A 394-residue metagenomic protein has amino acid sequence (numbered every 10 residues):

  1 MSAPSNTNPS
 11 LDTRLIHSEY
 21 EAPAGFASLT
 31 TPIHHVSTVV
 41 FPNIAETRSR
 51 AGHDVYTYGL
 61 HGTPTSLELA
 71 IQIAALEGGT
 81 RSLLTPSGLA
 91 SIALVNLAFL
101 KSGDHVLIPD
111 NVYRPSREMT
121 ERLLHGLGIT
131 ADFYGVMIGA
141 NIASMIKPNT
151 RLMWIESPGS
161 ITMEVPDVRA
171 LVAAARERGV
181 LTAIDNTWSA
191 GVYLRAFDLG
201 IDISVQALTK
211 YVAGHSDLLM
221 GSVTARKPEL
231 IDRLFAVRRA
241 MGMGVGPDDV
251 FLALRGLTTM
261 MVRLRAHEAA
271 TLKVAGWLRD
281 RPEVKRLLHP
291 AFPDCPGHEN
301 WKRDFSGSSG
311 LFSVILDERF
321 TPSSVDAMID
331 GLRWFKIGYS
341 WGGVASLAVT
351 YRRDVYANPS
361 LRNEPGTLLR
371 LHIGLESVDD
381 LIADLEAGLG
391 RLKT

Functional and structural regions predicted by a protein language model:
M1-H53: N-terminal glycine-rich, Lys/His-bearing helix-loop that initiates the first secondary-structure elements of many
S2-T7, L15-E21, R81-R281, L288: Conserved PLP-enzyme active-site core in the AAT-like
Y20-A22, H35-F41, W188, K210 (+6 more regions): Glycine-rich beta-alpha junction loops
T38-A93, S116-R122: Conserved N-terminal alpha-helix of the aminotransferase class I/II PLP-enzyme fold
H53, L218-M220, G307-L311, G366-R370: Short, solvent-exposed beta-strand edge segments and adjacent coil->beta transition regions
E121-R122, T130-A131, R151, F320 (+2 more regions): PLP-dependent enzyme catalytic core of the Aspartate aminotransferase-like
A253-V262, S309-E318, L369-G374: Short, well-ordered beta-strand elements within core beta-sheets of diverse protein domains
L272-R333, I337-G342, R353-N363, K393: Conserved small-domain helix->loop->beta segment predominantly found in fold-type I
